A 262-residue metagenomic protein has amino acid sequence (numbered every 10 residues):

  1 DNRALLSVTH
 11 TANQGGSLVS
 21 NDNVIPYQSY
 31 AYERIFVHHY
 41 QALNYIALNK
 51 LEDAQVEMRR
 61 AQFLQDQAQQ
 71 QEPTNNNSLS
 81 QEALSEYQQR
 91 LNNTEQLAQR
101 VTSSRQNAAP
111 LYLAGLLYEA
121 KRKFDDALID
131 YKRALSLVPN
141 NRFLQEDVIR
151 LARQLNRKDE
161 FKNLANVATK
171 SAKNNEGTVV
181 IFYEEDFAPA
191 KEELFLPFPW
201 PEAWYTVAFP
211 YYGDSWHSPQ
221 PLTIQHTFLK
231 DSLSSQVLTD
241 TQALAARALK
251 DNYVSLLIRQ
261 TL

Functional and structural regions predicted by a protein language model:
N2-N13, Q65-N77, L135-N163: Boundary/linker segments of alpha-helical solenoid repeat arrays
A31-Y32, A98, S103-R105: Residue signature of alpha-solenoid helical repeat architecture, marking inter-repeat boundaries and helix-start
F161-L262: Short loop/turn and low-complexity linker motifs enriched in small/turn-promoting residues
